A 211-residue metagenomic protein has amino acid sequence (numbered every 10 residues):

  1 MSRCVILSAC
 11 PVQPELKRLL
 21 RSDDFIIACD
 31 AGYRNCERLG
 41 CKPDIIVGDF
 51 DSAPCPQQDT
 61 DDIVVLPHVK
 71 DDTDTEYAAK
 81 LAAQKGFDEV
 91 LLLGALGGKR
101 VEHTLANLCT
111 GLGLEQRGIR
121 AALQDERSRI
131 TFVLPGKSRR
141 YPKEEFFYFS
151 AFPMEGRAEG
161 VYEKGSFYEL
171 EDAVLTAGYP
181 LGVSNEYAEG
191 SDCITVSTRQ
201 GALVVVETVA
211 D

Functional and structural regions predicted by a protein language model:
M1-P56: N-terminal beta-strand-loop-alpha-helix module at the start of alpha/beta ligand-binding or catalytic domains
L7, I27-C29, G48, V65 (+2 more regions): General beta-strand structural signal in soluble alpha/beta enzymes
D61-H68, G118-A122, F147-F152, R157-A158: A glycine-rich helix N-cap at a beta->alpha junction
I63-K85: Short phosphate-binding loop-to-helix
V101-L112: Short Gly/Thr/Asp-enriched flexible loops that form oxyanion-binding sites at enzyme active sites
G113-R129: Short, acidic/small-residue loops that bind anionic groups at enzyme active sites
E126-S128, V133-D211: Long, charged alpha-helical interface segments
